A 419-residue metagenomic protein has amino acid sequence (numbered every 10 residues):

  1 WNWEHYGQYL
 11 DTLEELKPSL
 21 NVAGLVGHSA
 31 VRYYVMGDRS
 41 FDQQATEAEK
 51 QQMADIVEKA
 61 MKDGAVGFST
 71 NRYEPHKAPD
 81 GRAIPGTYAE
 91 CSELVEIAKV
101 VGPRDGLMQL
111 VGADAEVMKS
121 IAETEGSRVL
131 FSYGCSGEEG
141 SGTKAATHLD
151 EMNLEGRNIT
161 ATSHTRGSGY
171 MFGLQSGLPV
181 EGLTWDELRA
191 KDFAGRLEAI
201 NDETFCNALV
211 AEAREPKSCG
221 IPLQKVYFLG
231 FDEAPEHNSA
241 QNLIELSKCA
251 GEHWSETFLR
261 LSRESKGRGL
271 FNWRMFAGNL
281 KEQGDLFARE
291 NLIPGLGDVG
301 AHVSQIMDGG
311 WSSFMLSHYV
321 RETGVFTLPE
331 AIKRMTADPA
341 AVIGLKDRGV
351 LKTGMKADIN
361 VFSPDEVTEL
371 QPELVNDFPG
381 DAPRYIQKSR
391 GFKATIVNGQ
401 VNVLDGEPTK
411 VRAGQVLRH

Functional and structural regions predicted by a protein language model:
N2-G7: Core domains of carbohydrate- and sulfate-ester-processing enzymes
S19, L25-V35, Q43-E47, M53-L94 (+2 more regions): Active-site neighborhoods of metal-dependent hydrolases
V22, G64, T162, G251 (+6 more regions): Divalent metal-coordination and catalytic microenvironments
R72, G112, Y133-C135, S163-T165 (+8 more regions): Active-site proximal loops enriched in glycine and acidic residues that flank catalytic Cys/His/Asp and coordinate
G126-R128, G156-T160, L223, R289-L292 (+5 more regions): Active-site lining segments that contact anionic ligands and/or coordinate catalytic metals
G269-Q283, T327-I332, A340-L374: Acidic, glycine-enriched loop/beta-strand segments at the rims of small-molecule binding/catalytic pockets
D285-L292, G309-W311, V361-E407, V411-A413: C-terminal cap of metal-dependent C-N hydrolases
